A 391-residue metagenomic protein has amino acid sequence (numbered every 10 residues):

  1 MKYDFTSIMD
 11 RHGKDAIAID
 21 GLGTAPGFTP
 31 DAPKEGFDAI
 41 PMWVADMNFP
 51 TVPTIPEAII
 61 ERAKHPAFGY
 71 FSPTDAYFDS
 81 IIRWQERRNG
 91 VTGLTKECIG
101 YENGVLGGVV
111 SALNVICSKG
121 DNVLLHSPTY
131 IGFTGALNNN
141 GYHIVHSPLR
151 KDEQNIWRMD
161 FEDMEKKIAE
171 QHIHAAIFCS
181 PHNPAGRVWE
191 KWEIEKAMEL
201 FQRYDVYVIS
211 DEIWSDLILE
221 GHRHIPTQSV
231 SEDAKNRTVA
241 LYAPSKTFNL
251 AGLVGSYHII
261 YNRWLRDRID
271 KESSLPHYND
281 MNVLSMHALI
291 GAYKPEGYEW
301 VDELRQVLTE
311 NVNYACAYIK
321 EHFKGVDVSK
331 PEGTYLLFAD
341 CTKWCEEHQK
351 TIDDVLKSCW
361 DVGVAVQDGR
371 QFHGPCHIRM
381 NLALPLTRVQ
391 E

Functional and structural regions predicted by a protein language model:
K2-G104, S111, P295: N-terminal small-domain helix-loop-helix segment of the aminotransferase-like
I60, E165-I168, M198, Q202-D205 (+1 more regions): A structural alpha-helix within SAM-dependent methyltransferase catalytic domains
F68-E199, D216-S229, D233, V239: Conserved core of the PLP fold type I
T95-K96, K330-L336, H373-P375: Short Gly/Ser/Thr- and Asp/Glu-enriched loop/turn motifs at secondary-structure junctions
L125, H146, S210, V366-D368: Hydrophobic residues in well-ordered beta-strands that form the structural core
A234, E347-K350, K357-V366, Q371-E391: PLP-dependent enzyme catalytic core of the Aspartate aminotransferase-like
R237-E321, D327-P331: PLP-dependent aminotransferase class I/II
